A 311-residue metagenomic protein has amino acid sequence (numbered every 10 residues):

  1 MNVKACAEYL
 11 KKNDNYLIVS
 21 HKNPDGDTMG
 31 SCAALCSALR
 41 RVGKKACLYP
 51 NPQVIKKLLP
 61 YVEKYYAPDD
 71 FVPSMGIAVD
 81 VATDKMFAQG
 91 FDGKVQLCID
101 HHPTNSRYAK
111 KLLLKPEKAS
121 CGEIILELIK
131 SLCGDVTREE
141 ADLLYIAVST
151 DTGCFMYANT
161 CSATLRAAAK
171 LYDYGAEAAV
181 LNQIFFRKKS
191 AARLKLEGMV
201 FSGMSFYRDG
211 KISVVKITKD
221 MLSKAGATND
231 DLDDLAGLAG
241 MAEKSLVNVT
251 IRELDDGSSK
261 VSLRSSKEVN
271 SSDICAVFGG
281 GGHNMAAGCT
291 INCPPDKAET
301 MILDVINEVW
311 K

Functional and structural regions predicted by a protein language model:
M1-A5, A78-V79, I129-S131: Short, motif-level signal for alpha-helix interfacial/capping segments enriched in acidic residues and aromatics/proline
N2-P24, T28-K57, P68-M75, T150-V277 (+1 more regions): Hydrophobic helix-and-loop "lid/oligomerization" segment in the mid-to-C-terminal part of catalytic domains
L35-C36, G93-Q96, L114-K115, R166: Glycine-rich, phosphate-binding/catalytic loops in enzymes
Y49, I99, L113-L114, V215: Hydrophobic residues at beta-strand termini and immediately following loops that shape nucleotide-binding pockets
V54-E63, A119: Glycine-rich oxoanion-binding loops at beta->alpha junctions
L59-K111: Active-site cofactor/cluster-binding pocket
K64-A67, L114-P116, S266-K267: Short, hinge-like loop/turn segments at secondary-structure boundaries
H102-A167: Short alpha-helices
